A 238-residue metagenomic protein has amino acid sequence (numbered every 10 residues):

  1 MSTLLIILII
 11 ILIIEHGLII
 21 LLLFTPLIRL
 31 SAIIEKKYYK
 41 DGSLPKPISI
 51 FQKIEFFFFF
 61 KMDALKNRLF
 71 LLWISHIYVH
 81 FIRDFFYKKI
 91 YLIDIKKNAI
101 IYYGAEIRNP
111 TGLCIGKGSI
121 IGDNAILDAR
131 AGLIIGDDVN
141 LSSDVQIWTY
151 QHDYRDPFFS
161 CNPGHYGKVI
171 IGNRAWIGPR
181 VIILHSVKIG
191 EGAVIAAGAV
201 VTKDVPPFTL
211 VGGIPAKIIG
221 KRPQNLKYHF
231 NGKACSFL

Functional and structural regions predicted by a protein language model:
M1-I90, A216-L238: Terminal amphipathic alpha-helical/low-complexity segments used for targeting or macromolecular assembly
W73, I77, F81-D84, A105-I115 (+3 more regions): Flexible, glycine/small-residue-enriched loop-and-beta-strand segment within the central core of proteins
H152, G190, P206-F208: Short conserved catalytic/interaction loops centered on acidic-Pro-aromatic/His motifs
P179-V194, A199-K203: Beta-rich strand-turn-strand
P207, G212-P215: Acidic, glycine-centered active-site loop in nucleotide-sugar glycosyltransferases
